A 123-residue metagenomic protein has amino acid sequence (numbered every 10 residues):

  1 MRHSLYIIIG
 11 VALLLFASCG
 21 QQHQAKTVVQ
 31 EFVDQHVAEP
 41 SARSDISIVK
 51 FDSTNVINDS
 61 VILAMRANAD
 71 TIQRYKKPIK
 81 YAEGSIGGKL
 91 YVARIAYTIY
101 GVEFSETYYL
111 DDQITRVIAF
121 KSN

Functional and structural regions predicted by a protein language model:
M1-C19: Sec-dependent bacterial lipoprotein signal peptides
C19-N123: Cystatin/cathelin-like cysteine-protease inhibitor module
